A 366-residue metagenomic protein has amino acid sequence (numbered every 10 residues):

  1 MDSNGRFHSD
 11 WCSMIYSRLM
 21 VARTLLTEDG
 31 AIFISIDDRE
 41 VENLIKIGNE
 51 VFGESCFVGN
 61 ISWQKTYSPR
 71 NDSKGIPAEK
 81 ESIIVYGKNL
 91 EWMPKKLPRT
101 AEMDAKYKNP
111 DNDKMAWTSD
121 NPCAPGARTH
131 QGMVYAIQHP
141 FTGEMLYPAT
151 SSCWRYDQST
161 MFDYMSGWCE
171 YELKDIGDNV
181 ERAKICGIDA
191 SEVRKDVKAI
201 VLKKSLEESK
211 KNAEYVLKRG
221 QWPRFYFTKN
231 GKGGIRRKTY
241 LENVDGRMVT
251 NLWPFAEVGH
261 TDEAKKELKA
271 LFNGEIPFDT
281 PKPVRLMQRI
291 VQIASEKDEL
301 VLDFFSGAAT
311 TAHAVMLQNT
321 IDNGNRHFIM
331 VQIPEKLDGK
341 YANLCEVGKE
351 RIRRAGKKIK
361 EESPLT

Functional and structural regions predicted by a protein language model:
M1-L300, D322: Class I S-adenosyl-L-methionine
N4, H8-C12, R39-N43, T280-K360: Conserved S-adenosyl-L-methionine
K360-T366: Short, intrinsically disordered, charge-balanced linker/junction segments flanking boundaries in proteins
